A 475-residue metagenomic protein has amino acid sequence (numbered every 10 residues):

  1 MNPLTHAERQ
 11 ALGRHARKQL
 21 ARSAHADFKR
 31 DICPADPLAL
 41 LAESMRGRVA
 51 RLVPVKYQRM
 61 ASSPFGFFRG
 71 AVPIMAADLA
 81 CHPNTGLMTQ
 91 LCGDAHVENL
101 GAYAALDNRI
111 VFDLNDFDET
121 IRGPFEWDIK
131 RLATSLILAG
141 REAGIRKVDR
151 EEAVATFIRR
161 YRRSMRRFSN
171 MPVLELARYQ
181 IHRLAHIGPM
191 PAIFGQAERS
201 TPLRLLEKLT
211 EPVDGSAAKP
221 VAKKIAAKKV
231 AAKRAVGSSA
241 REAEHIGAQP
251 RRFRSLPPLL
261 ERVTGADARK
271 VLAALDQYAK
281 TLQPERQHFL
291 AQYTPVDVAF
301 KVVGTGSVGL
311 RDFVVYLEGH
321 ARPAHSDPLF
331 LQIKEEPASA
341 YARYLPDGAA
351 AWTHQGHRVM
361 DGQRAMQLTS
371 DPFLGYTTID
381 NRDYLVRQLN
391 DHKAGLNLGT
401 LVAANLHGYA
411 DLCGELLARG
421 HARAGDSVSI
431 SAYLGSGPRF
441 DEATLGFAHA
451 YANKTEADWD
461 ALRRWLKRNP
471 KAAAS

Functional and structural regions predicted by a protein language model:
L4-C92, V97-T201, I225-A231, Y278-S475: Conserved ATP-binding subdomain of kinase catalytic cores across diverse folds
A197-K224, K228, A232-S307, Y316: Acidic catalytic cores of enzymes that act on phosphate-bearing nucleotides/polynucleotides
